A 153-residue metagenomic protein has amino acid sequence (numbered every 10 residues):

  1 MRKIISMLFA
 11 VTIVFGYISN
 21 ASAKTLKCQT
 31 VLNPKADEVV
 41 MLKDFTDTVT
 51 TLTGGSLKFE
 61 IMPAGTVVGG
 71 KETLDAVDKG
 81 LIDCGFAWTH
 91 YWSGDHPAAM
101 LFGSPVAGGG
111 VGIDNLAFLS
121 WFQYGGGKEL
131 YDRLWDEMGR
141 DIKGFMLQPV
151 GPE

Functional and structural regions predicted by a protein language model:
M1-I4: Positively charged n-region of N-terminal signal peptides that target proteins for export
S6-V11: Sec-dependent N-terminal signal peptides
V14-A23: Sec/Tat signal peptide C-region and signal peptidase I cleavage site
K27-K43, A64-V68: Extracytoplasmic "Venus flytrap"
K35-E60, E129: Short, polar/charged alpha-helical segment
T46-D47, D78, D83, W88-E153: Contiguous mixed-secondary-structure segments that line small-molecule binding/active-site clefts of soluble domains
E60-M62, F145: General small-molecule cofactor/ligand-binding pocket signal
M62-D75, V150: Short helix-initiation/N-cap motifs at beta->coil->alpha
